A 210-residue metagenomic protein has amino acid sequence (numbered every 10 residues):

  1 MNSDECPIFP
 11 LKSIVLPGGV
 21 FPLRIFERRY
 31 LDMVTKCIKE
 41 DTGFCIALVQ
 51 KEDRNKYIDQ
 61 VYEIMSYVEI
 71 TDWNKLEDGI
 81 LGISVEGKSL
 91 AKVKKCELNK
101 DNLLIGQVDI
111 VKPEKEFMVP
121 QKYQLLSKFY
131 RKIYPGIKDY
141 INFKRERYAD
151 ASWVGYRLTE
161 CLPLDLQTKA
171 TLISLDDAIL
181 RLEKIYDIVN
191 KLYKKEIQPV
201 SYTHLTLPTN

Functional and structural regions predicted by a protein language model:
M1-S13: N-terminal, Lys/Arg- and Ser/Thr-rich interaction peptides
C6, T42, A47-K51, V61-D139: Active-site-adjacent structural patch at catalytic or cofactor/ligand-binding sites
L11-E77: A positional/architectural concept
L98-I188, I197: Long, charged N-terminal accessory/stalk domains
K195-S201: Charged, amphipathic alpha-helical segments characteristic of ABC-type P-loop ATPases involved in chromosome
T203-T209: Conserved small/polar residues in nucleotide/adenosyl-binding loops
